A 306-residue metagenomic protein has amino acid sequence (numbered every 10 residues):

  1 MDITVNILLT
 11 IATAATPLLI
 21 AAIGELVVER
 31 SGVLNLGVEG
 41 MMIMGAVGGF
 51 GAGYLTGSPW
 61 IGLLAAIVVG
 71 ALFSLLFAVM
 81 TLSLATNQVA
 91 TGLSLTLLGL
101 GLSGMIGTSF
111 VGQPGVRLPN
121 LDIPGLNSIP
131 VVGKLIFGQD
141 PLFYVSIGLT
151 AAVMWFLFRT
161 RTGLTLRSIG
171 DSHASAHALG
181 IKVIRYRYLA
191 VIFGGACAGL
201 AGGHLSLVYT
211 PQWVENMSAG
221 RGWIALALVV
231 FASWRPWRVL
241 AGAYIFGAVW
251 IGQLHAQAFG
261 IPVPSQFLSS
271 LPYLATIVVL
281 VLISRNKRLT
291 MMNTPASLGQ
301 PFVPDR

Functional and structural regions predicted by a protein language model:
M1-A21, L34, G48, L55-L64: Membrane-interfacial amphipathic/re-entrant helices at transmembrane-helix boundaries
I3-L8, L157, G194-A227, P262-V263: Inter-helical junctions in multi-pass inner-membrane proteins, predominant in energy-converting antiporter-like
A15-I23, G40-V47, A71-L76, G170 (+4 more regions): Hydrophobic alpha-helical segments embedded in the membrane of multi-pass proteins
V27-G45, L82-L95, T165, L189 (+4 more regions): Short, non-helical or kinked segments that cap or interrupt transmembrane helices
G57-L102, I245, W250: Alpha-helical transmembrane segments within multi-pass membrane transporters and channels
L100-R159, F259-L268, M292-R306: Transmembrane helix-bundle core of multi-pass membrane transporters and related energy-transducing complexes
L135-W213, P236-A241: Helix-loop-helix "hairpin" substructures at the membrane interface of multi-pass membrane proteins
V153, D171-A178, K182-R185, A256-R306: Cytosolic-side transmembrane-helix boundaries in multi-pass membrane proteins
